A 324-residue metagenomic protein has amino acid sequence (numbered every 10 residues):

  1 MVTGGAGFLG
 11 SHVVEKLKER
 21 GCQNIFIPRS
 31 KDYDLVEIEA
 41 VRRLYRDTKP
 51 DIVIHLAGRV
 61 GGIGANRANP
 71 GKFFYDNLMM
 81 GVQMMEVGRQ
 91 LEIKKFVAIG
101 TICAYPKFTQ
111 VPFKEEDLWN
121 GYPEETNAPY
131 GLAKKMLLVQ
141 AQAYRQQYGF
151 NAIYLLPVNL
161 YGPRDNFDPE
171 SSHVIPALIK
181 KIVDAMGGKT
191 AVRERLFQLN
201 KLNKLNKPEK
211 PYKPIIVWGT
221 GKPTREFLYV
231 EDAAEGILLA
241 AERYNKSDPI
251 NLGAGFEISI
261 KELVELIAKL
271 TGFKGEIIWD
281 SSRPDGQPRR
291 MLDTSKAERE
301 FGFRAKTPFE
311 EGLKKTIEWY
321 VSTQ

Functional and structural regions predicted by a protein language model:
M1-R20: N-terminal Rossmann NAD(P)H-binding glycine-rich loop of SDR-like oxidoreductase domains
Q23-R43: Adenosine-cofactor binding site in Rossmann-like domains, unifying the SAM/SAH pocket of S-adenosylmethionine-dependent
I27-P28, I215, T220, S247-I250 (+3 more regions): C-terminal "lid/loop" region of Rossmann-like NAD(P)-dependent oxidoreductases
E39-L78, Q90: NAD(P)H-binding glycine-rich loop region in Rossmannoid oxidoreductase-like domains and their noncatalytic homologs
V82-N127, I153, N166: Conserved Rossmann-fold NAD(P)-dependent oxidoreductase catalytic core, especially the SDR/UDP-sugar
T109, L160-P176, G187-L202, K210-K213 (+5 more regions): Glycine/proline-rich active-site loop of Rossmann-fold NAD(P)-dependent oxidoreductases
E125-V158, A177-T190, E194-R195: Active-site Tyr-X1-5-Lys
D293-Q324: C-terminal amphipathic/interface module of NAD(P)-dependent oxidoreductases and related NAD-binding regulators
